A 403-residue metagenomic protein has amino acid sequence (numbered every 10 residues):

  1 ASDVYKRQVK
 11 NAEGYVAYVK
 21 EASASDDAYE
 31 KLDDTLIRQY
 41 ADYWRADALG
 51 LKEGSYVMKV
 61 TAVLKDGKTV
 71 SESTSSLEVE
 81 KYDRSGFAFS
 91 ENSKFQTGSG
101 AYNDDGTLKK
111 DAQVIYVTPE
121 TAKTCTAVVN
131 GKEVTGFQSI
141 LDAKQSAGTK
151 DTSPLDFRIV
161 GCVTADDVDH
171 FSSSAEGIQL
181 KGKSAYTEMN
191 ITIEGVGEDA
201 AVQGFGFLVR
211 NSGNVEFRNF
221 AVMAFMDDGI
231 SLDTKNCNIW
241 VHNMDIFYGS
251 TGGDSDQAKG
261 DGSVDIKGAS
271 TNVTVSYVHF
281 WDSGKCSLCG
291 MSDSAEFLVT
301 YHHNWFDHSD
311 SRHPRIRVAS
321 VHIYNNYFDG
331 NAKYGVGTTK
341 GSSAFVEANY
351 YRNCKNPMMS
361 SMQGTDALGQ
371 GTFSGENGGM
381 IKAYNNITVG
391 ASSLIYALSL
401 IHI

Functional and structural regions predicted by a protein language model:
A1-Y5, I403: Short, small-residue-biased leader/transition segments that mark boundaries at the very start of proteins
A48-G67: Beta-strand-rich modules
K65-R84: Extracellular fibronectin type III
S85-T97, Q113-I115, E120, V128-E133 (+1 more regions): Long, ordered, amphipathic alpha-helical scaffolds
E91-D156: Acidic Gly/Asp/Thr-rich repetitive segments characteristic of extracellular carbohydrate-active and adhesion proteins
K132-T152, V168-T192, A201-R218, M223-C237 (+1 more regions): Extracellular beta-strand-rich solenoid/capping regions of secreted or surface-exposed proteins that bind or remodel
S172-K181, Q203-F207, A224-D233, G253-K267 (+4 more regions): Extracellular beta-strand/beta-solenoid scaffold signature
M189-D199, G213-A224, N236-G252, G262-S263 (+5 more regions): Right-handed parallel beta-helix
